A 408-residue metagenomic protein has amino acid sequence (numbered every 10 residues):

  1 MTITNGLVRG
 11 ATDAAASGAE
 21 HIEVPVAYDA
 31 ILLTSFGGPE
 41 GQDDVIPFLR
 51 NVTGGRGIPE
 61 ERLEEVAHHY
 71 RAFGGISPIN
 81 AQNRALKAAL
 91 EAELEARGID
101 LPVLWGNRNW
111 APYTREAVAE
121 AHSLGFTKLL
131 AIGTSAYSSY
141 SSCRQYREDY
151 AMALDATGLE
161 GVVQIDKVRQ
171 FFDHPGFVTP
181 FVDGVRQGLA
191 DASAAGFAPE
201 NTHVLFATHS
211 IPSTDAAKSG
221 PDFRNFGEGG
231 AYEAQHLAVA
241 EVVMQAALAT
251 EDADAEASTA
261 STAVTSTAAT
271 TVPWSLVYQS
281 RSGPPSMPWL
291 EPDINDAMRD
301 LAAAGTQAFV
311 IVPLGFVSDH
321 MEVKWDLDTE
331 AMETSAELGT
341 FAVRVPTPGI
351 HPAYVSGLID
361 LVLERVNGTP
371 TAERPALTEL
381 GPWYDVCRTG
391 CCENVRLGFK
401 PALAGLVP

Functional and structural regions predicted by a protein language model:
T2-T259, S266-P408: Active-site-proximal alpha-helix that buttresses catalytic centers in soluble enzyme cores
